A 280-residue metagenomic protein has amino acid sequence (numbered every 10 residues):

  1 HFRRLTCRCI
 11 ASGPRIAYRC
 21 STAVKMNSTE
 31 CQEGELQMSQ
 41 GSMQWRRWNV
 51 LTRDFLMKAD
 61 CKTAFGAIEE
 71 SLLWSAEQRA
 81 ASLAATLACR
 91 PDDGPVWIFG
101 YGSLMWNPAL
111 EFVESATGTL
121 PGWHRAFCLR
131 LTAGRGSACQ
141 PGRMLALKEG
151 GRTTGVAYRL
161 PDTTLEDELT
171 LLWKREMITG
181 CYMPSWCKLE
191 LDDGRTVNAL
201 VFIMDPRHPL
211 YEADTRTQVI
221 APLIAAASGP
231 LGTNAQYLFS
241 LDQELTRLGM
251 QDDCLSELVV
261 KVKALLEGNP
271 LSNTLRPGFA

Functional and structural regions predicted by a protein language model:
R4-C7, M38: Generic detector of low-complexity/intrinsically disordered segments and short hydrophobic N-terminal stretches
C7-C9, C20: Cysteine-centered motifs
A11, I16, V24-K25, Q32: Low-complexity, intrinsically disordered segments with a bias for serine/threonine
N27-A280: A glycine-rich, hydrophobic/aromatic-adjacent loop/helix-cap motif
